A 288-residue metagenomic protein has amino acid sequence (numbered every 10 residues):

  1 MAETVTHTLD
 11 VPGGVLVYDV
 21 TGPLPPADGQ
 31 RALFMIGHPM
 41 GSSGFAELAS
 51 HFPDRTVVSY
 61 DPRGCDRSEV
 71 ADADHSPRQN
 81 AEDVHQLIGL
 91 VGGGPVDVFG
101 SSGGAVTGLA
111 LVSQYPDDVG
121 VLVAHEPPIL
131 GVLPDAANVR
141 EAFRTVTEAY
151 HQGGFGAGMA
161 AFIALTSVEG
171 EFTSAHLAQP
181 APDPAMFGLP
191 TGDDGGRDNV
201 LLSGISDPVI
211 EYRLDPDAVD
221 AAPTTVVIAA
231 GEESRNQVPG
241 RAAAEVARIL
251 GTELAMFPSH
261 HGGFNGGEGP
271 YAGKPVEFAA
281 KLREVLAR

Functional and structural regions predicted by a protein language model:
T8-E69, A73: Conserved HGGG/HGGXW glycine-rich cap/lid loop of the alpha/beta-hydrolase fold
Y60-G64, P127, S259: Active-site loop/turn elements of alpha/beta-hydrolase fold enzymes, especially the short glycine-/histidine-rich
G64-D97: Active-site loop/oxyanion-hole signature of alpha/beta-hydrolase fold enzymes
G94-D135: Conserved hydrolase catalytic core segment
A124, P128-G154: A catalytic-pocket lid/entrance helix-loop region that shapes and gates access to the active site across common
A142-R144, A149-E253: Alpha/beta-hydrolase
R248-R288: Catalytic active-site module of serine/aspartate enzymes centered on a nucleophile-bearing elbow/loop
